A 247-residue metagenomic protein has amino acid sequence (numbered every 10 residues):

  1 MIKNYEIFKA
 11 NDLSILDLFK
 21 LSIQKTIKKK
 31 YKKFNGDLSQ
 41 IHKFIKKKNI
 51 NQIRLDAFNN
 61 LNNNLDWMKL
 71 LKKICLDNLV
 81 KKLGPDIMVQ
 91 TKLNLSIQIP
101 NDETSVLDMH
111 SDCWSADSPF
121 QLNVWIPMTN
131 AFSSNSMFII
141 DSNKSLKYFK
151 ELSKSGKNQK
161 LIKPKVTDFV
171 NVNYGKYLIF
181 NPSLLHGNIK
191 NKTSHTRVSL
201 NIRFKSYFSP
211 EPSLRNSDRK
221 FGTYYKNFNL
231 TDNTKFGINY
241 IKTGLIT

Functional and structural regions predicted by a protein language model:
M1-L83, T243-T247: N-terminal auxiliary "cap/dimerization" subdomain that precedes the catalytic jelly-roll/cupin core of mononuclear
N60-K72, N123, S142-K150, K205-F208: Short N-terminal helix-initiation segments at or just after the protein's N-terminus
K69, I97-N101, D108: Active-site periphery "cap/insert" segments of enzyme catalytic domains
P85-N94: A short coil-to-beta-strand element that immediately follows conserved catalytic motifs
K92, Q121-W125, R197-S199: Broad gene-expression machinery/nucleic-acid interaction feature
L95-D102, C113-W114, N130-A131, K144-S145 (+2 more regions): Short, solvent-exposed loop/turn segments at secondary-structure junctions
S105-V172, S213: Catalytic core of non-heme Fe(II) oxygenases with the double-stranded beta-helix
K144-T247: Conserved double-stranded beta-helix
